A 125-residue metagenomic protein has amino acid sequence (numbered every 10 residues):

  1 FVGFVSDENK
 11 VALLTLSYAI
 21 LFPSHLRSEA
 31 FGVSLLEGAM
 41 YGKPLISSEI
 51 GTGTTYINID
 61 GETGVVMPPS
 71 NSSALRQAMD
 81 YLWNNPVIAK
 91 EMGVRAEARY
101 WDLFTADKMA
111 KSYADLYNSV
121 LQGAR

Functional and structural regions predicted by a protein language model:
F4-V5, A12-S17: Short alpha-helical donor nucleotide-sugar binding micro-motif in glycosyltransferases
E8-K10, A74: Short acidic active-site motifs
V11, E29, V33-M40, T55-Y56 (+1 more regions): Short alpha-helical segment that forms part of, or immediately flanks, the ligand-binding pocket in carbohydrate-active
T15-A30, K43: Acidic donor-binding loop of glycosyltransferase active sites
M40, P44-S48: Short hydrophobic beta-strand element within catalytic cores of glycosyltransferases and related nucleotide-activated
I59-S72, Y81-P86: Conserved acidic donor-binding segment of nucleotide-sugar-dependent glycosyltransferases
A74, Y81, I88-L103, S112-D115: A short, well-ordered alpha-helix in the C-terminal region of glycosyltransferases
A106-R125: C-terminal alpha-helical cap of glycosyltransferases
